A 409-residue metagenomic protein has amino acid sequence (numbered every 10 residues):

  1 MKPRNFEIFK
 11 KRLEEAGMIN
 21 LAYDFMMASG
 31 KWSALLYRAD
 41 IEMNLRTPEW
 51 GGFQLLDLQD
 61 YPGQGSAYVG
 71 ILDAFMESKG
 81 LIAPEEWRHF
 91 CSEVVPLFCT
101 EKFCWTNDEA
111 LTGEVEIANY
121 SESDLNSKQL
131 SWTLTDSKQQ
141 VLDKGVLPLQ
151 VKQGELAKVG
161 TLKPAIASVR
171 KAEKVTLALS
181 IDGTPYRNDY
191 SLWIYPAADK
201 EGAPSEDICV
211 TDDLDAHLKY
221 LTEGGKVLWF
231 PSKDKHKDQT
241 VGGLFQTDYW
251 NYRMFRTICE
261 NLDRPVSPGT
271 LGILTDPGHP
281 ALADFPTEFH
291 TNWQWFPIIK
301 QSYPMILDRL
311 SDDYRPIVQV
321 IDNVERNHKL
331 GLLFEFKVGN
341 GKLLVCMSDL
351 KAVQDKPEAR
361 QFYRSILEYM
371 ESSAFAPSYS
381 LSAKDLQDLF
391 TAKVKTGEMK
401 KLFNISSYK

Functional and structural regions predicted by a protein language model:
M1-L134, Y314-P316: Substrate-binding clefts and catalytic carboxylate motifs of secreted carbohydrate-active enzymes
D60-A67, V141, K235-D238, A352-V353: Flexible loop/turn segments at secondary-structure boundaries
D108-Q150, A157-A165, A172-D182: Beta-strand-rich binding/interaction modules
P148-V151, P185-E201: Short beta-strand elements
W193-D213, P377-S378: Low-complexity, Pro/Ser/Thr- and charge-rich linker/hinge segments at domain boundaries
S205-R253, P265, N340-C346, I366: Short alpha-beta junction capping motif
K233-K237, M254-P357, A374-K409: Catalytic beta-strand/loop cores that center a nucleophilic Ser/Cys/Thr and support acyl-enzyme chemistry
A359-E371: Short amphipathic C-terminal alpha-helix that caps PH/PH-like domains
